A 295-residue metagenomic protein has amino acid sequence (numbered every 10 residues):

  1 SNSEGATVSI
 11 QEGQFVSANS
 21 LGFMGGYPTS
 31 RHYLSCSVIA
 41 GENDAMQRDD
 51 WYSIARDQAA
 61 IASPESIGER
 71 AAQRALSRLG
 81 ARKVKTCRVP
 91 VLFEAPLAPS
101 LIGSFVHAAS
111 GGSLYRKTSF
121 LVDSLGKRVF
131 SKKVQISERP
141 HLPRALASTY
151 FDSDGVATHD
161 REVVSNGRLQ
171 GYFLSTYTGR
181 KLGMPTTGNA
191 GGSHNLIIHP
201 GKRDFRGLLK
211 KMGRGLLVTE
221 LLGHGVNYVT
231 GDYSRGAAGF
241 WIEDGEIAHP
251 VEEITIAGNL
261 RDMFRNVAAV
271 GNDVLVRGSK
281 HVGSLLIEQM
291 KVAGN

Functional and structural regions predicted by a protein language model:
S1-T149, S153-H159, S165-R168, H194 (+3 more regions): Active-site bordering "gate/hinge" segments that shape substrate access to catalytic or cofactor-binding pockets
A108, V122-N295: Dual-mode signal for accessory low-complexity, basic/Gly-rich regions
